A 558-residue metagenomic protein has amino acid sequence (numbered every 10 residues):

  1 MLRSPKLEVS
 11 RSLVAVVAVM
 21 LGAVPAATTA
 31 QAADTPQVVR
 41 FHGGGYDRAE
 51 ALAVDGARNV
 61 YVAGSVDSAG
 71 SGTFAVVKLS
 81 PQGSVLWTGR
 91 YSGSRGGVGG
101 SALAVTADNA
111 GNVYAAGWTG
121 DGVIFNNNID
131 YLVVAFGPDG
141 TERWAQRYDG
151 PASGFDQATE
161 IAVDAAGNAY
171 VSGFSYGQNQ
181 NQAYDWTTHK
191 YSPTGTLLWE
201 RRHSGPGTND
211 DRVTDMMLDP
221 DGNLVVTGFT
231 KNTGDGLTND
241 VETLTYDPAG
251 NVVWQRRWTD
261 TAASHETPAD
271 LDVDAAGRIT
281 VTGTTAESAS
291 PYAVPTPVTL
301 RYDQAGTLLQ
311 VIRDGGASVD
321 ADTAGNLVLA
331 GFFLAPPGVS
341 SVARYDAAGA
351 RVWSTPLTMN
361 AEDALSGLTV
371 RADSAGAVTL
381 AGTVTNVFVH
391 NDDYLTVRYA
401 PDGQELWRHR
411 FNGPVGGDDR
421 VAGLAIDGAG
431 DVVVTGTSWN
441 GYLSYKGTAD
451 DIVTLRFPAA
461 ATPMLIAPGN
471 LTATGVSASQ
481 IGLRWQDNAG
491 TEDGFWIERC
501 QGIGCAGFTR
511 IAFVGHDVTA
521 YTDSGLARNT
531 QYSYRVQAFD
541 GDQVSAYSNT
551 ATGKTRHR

Functional and structural regions predicted by a protein language model:
L2-A32: Secretory targeting and sorting signals
V19, R202, T259, R410-N412 (+2 more regions): Predominantly extracellular/luminal cell-surface or secreted proteins
Q31-T462: A sequence-level/structural motif corresponding to short, flexible coil/turn segments enriched in small polar residues
T462-T491, R528, D542-R558: Pro/Thr/Ser/Gly-rich low-complexity, intrinsically disordered linker/stalk tracts
P468, W485, I497, D523 (+2 more regions): An aromatic-rich alpha-helical recognition segment common to small helix-rich domains
G490-R510: Extracellular low-complexity, O-glycosylation-prone stalks/linkers
D517-T522: Short S/T/G- and acidic-enriched coil/turn segments that sit immediately N-terminal to beta-strands in beta-sandwich
D523-V544: Beta-strand-rich modules
